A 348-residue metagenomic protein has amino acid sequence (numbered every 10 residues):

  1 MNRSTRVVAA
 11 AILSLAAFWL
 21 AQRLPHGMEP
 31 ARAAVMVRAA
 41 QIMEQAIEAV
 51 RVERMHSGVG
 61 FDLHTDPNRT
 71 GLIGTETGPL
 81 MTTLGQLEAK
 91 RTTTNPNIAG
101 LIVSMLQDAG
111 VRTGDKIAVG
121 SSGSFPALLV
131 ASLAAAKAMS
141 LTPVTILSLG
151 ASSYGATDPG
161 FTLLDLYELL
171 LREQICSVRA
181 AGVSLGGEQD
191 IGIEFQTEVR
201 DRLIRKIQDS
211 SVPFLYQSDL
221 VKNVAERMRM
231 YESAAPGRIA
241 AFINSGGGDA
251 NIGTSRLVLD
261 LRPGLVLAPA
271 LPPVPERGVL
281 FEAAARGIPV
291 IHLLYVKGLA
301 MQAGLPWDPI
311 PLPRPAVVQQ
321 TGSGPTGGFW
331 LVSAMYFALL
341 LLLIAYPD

Functional and structural regions predicted by a protein language model:
T5-R23, Y336-L339: Hydrophobic membrane-insertion alpha-helices, especially the h-region of bacterial N-terminal signal peptides
A16-A31, L343-D348: Membrane-interface motif at the C-terminal end of an N-terminal transmembrane signal
R38-N95: N-terminal, Lys/Arg-enriched amphipathic/low-complexity engagement segments that precede the first folded domain
G85-T92, K116-S122, S132, P269: Second-shell loop/turn segments in exported
N97, S104-A109, T113-T162: Membrane-embedded segments
G123-A127, G150-Y154, E188-D190, G248-N251 (+1 more regions): Solvent-exposed loop/turn segments at secondary-structure junctions within structured extracellular/periplasmic domains
G160-F242: A substrate-binding/cap region within the structured catalytic cores of diverse enzymes
A241, G248-D249, S255-D348: C-terminal functional extensions of proteins
